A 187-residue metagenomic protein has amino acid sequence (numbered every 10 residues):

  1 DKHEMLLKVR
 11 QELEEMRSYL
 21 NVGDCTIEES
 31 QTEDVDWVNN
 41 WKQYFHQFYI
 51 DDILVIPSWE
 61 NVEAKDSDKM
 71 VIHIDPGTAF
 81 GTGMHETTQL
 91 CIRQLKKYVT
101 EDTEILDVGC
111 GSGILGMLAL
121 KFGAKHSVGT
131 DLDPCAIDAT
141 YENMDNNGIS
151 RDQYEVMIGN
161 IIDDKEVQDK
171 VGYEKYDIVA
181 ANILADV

Functional and structural regions predicted by a protein language model:
D1-K65: N-terminal auxiliary segments of SAM/dcSAM-dependent transferases
Q31, H73, G81, V108 (+2 more regions): Active-site-adjacent beta-strand anchor residues
W59, I158-V167: Conserved SAM/SAH-binding loop
D68-P76: A short, charged helix-loop
T78, T82-I161: Conserved SAM/SAH cofactor-binding pocket of Class I
V167-I178: A short acidic, Gly/Pro-enriched loop at the edge of an enzyme's catalytic core that lines a small-molecule cofactor
D177-V187: A short SAM/SAH-binding and catalytic strip from SAM-dependent methyltransferases
